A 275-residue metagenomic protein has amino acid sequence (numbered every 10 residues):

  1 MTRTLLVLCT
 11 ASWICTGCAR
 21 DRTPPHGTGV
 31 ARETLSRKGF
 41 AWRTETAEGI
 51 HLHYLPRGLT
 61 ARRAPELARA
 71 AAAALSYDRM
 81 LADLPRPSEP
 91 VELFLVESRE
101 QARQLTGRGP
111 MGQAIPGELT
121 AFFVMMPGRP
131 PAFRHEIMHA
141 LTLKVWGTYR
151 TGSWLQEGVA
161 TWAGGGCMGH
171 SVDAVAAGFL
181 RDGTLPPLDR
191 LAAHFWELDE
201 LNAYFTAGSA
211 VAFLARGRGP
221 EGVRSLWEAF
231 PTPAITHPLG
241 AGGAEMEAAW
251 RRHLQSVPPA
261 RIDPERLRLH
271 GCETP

Functional and structural regions predicted by a protein language model:
L5-W13: Bacterial N-terminal signal peptides
C15-G17: C-terminal motif of bacterial Sec signal peptides marking the signal peptidase cleavage site
A19-D21: Bacterial signal peptide processing site
T23-T28: N-terminal pre-domain segments of enzymes
A31-G152, P233-P238: Juxtacatalytic substrate-recognition/specificity segment
G107-T120, V124-G128, A132, W146-P275: Acidic/His/Gly-enriched intrinsically disordered linker/tail segments that often contain short helix/coil "MoRF-like"
